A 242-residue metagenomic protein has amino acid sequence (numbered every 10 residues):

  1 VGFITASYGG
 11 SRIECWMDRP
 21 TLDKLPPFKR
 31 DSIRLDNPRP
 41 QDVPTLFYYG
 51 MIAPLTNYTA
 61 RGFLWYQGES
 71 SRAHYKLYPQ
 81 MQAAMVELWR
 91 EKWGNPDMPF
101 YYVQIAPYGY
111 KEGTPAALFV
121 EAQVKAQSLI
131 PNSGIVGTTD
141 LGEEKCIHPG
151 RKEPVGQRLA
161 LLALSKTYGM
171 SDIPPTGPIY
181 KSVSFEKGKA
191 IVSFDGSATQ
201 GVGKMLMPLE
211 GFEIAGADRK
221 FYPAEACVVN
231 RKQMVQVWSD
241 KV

Functional and structural regions predicted by a protein language model:
V1-K241: Cell-envelope and extracellular/periplasmic
